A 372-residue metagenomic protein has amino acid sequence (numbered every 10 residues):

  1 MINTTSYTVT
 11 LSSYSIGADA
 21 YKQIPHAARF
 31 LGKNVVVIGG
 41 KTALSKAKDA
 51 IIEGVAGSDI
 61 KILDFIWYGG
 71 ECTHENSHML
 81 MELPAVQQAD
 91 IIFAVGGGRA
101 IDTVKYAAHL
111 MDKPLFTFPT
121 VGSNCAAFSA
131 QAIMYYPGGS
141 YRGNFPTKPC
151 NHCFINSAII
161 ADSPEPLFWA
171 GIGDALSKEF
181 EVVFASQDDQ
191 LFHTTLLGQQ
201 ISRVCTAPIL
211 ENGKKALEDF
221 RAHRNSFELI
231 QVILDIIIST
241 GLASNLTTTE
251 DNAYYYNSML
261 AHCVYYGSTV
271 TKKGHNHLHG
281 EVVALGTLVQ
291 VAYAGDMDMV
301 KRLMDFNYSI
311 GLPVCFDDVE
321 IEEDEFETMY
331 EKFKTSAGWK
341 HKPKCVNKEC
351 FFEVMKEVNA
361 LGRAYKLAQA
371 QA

Functional and structural regions predicted by a protein language model:
M1-D90, F316: ATP/NTP phosphate-donor binding region
Y7, A20-Q23, A175, D188 (+1 more regions): C-terminal charged capping/lid subdomain of soluble metabolic enzymes
S12, H109-S202: A glycine/threonine-rich phosphate-anchoring loop and its flanking beta-alpha core in nucleotide/phosphate-binding
Y21, L44-K48, R99-Y106, N124-F128 (+1 more regions): Short glycine/serine/threonine-rich phosphate/pyrophosphate-binding segments that cradle anionic phosphate groups
R29, I60, A85, G139 (+11 more regions): Generic secondary-structure signature for well-ordered alpha-helical cores
P84-V121: A short, small-residue-rich loop immediately preceding and capping a beta-strand
H193-D305: Active-site segments that bind and position negatively charged phosphate/pyrophosphate groups
